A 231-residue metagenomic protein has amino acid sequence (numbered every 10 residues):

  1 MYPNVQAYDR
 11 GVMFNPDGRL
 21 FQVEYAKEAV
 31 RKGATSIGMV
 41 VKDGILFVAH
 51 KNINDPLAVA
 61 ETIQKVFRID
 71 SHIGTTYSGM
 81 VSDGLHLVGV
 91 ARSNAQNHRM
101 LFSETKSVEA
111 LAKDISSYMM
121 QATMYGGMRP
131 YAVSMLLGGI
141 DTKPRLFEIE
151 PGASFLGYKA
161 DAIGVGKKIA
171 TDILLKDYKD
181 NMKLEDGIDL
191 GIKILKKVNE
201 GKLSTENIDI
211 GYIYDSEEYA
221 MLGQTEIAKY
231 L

Functional and structural regions predicted by a protein language model:
M1-L231: Long, low-complexity N-terminal extensions
